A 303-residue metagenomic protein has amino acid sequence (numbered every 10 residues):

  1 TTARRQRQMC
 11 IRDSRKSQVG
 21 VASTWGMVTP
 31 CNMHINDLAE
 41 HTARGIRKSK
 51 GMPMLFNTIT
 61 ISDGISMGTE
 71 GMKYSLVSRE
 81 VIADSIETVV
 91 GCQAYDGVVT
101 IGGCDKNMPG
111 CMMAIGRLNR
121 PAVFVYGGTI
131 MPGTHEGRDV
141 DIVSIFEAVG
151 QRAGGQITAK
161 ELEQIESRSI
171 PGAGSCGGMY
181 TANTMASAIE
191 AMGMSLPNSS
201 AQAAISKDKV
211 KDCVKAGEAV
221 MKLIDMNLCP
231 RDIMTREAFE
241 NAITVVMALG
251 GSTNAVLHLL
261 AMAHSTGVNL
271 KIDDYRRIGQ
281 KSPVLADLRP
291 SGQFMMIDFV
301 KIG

Functional and structural regions predicted by a protein language model:
T1-R7, I11: Single conserved hydrophobic/aromatic residue that forms the stacking wall/gate of nucleotide- or nucleobase-binding
R12-R15, K50-T58, A159-I165, N198-A203 (+4 more regions): Flexible, glycine/charged-enriched surface loops at secondary-structure junctions
R12-Y126: Long, structured ligand/cofactor-binding scaffold of large enzymes
N32, G177-G178, A248-N254: Short helix-coil transition sites and intra-membrane helix breaks within transmembrane domains of multi-pass
L38, A43, R47-S49, Y126-P132 (+2 more regions): Terminal amphipathic helices with adjacent charged low-complexity linkers/tails
S75-N241, V245-V246, L259: Active-site cavity-forming subdomains of large catalytic enzyme subunits
